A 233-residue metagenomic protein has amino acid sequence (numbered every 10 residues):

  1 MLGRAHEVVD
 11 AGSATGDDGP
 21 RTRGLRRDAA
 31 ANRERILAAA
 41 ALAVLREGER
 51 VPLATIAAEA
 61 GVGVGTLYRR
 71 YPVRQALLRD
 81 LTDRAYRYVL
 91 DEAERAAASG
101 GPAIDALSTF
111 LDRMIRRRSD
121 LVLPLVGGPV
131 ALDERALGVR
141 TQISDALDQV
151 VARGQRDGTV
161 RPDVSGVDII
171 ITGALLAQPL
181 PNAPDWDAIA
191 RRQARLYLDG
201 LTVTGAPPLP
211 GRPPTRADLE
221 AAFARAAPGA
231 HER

Functional and structural regions predicted by a protein language model:
M1-P20, D145-R156, N182-R233: C-terminal peripheral helix-coil segments that are non-catalytic and often amphipathic
M1-R50, A54-E59, A76-R79: Basic, helix-initiating cap at the start of DNA-binding domains
G48-E49, R69, R161: Helix-turn-helix/winged-helix DNA-binding modules
G61-Y71: Short hydrophobic/aromatic patch on the recognition helix
D80, R87, D91-D120, A131-R135 (+1 more regions): Hydrophobic alpha-helical connector segments
T109, A131-A177, P181-N182, A188-R192: Amphipathic alpha-helical packing segments from all-alpha helical-bundle domains
R118-V126, A177, P181-P184, L201 (+1 more regions): Short amphipathic alpha-helical interaction/hinge segments
P124-E134, R212-P214: Short linear capping/connector segments at secondary-structure termini
